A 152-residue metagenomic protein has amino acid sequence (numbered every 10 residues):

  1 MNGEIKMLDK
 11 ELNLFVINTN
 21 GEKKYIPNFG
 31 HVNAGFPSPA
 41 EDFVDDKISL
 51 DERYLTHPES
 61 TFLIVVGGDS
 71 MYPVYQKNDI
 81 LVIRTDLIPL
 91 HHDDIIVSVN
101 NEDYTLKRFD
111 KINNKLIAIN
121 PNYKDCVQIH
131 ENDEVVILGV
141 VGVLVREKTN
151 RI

Functional and structural regions predicted by a protein language model:
M1-P73, K77, V143-I152: Short, positionally conserved secondary-structure boundary motifs
D69-Y72, H92-K115: Short, compositionally biased
M71-V74, T85-I88, N132: Short, surface-exposed secondary-structure edge patches
Q76, L90-H91, V136: Residue-level recognition of short, solvent-exposed, well-ordered loop/turn junctions that link secondary-structure
D79-I80, D93: Structural motif
V82-I83, I96: Hydrophobic beta-strand signal
K111-I152: Glycine- and charge-enriched low-complexity intrinsically disordered segments
